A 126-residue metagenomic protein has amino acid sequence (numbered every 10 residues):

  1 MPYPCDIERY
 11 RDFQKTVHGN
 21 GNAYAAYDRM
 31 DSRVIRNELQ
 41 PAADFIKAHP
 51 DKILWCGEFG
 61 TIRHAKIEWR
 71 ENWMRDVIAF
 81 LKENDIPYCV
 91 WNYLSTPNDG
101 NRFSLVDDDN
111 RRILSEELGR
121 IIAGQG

Functional and structural regions predicted by a protein language model:
M1-N84: Extracellular glycoside hydrolase catalytic/binding regions
K66-G126: Aromatic-rich peripheral "rim/lid" segments of glycoside hydrolase catalytic domains that contact and position glycan
